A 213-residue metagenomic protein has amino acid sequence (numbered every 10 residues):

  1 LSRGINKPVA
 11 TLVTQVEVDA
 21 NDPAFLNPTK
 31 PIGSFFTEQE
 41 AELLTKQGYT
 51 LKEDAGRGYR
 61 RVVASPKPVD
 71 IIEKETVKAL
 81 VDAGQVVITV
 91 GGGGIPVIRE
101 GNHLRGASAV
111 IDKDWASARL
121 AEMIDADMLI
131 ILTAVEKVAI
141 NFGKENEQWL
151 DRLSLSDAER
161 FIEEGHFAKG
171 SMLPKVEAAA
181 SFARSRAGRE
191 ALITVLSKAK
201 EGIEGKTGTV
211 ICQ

Functional and structural regions predicted by a protein language model:
L1-Q213: C-terminal catalytic "cap/lid" subdomain
